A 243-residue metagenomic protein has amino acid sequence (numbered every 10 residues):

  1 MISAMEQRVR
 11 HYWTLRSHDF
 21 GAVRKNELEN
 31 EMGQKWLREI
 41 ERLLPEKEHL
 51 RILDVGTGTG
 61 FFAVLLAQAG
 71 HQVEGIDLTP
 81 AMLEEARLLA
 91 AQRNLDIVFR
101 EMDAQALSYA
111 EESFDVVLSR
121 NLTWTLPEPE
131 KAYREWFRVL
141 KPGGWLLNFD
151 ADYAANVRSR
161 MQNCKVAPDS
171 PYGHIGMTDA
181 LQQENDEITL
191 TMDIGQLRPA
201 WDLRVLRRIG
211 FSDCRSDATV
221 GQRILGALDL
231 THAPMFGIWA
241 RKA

Functional and structural regions predicted by a protein language model:
M1-E48, F61-L65, V220: Conserved class I S-adenosyl-L-methionine
R51-V55, T59-A106: Class I SAM-dependent methyltransferase SAM/SAH-binding core
Q105-V116: A short acidic, Gly/Pro-enriched loop at the edge of an enzyme's catalytic core that lines a small-molecule cofactor
V116-P129: A short SAM/SAH-binding and catalytic strip from SAM-dependent methyltransferases
E130-W145: A short glycine-rich, Lys/Arg-flanked "PGG" loop and its adjoining helix->strand segment in the class I
W145-D179: Conserved class I S-adenosyl-L-methionine
D193-G210, S216: Short alpha-helix
I209-S212, G226-A243: Core SAM-dependent methyltransferase catalytic element
